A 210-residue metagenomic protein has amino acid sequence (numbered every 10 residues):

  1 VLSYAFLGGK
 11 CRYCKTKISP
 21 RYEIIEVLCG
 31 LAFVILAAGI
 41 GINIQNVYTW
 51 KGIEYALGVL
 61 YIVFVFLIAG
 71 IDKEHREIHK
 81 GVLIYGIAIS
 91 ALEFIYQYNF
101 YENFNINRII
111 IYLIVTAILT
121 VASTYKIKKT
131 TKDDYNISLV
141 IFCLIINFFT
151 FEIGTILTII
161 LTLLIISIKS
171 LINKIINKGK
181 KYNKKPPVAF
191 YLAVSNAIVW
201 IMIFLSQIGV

Functional and structural regions predicted by a protein language model:
V1-V210: A membrane-topology feature that recognizes alpha-helical transmembrane segments and their immediate juxtamembrane
